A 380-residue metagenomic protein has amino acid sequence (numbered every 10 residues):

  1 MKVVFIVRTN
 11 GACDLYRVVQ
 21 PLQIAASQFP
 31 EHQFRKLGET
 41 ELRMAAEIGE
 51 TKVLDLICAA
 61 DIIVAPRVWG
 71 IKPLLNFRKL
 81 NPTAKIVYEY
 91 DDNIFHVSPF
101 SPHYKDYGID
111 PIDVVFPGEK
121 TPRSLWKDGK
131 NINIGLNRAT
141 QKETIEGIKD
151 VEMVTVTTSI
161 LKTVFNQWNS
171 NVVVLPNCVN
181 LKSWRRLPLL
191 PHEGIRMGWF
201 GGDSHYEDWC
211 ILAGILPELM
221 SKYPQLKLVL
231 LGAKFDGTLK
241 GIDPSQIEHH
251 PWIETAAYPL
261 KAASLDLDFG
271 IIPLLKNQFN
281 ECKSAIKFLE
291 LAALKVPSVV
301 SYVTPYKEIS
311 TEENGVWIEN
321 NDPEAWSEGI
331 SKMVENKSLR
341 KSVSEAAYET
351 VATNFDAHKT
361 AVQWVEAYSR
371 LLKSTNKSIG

Functional and structural regions predicted by a protein language model:
M1-I62: N-terminal pre-catalytic "stem/leader" segment of glycosyltransferase-like enzymes
V7-Q28, N177-R186, L190-S264: Conserved catalytic-core segment of nucleotide-activated headgroup transferases in glycan assembly
T51-C58, K79-L80, D92-I94, K105-M153: Membrane-proximal helix-turn-helix segments that form the acceptor-binding/catalytic region of lipid-linked
K149-R185: Donor nucleotide-sugar binding/catalytic pocket of nucleotide-sugar-dependent glycosyltransferases
S204-E207, E254-A293, V300-E308: Nucleotide-sugar-dependent
T311-E312, V316-P323, K332-S338: Conserved acidic donor-binding segment of nucleotide-sugar-dependent glycosyltransferases
A325, K332, L339-N354, T360-E366: A short, well-ordered alpha-helix in the C-terminal region of glycosyltransferases
A357-G380: C-terminal alpha-helical cap of glycosyltransferases
